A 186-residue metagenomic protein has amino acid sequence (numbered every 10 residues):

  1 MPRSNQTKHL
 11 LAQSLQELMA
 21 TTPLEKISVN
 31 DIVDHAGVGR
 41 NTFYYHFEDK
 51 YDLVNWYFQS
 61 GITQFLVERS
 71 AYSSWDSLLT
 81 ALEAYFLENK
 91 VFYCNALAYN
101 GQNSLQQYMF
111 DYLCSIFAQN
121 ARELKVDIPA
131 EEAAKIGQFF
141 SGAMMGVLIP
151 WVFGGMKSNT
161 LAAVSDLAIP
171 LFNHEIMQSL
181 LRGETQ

Functional and structural regions predicted by a protein language model:
M1-T22, K26-D31, H35-Q186: Alpha-helical bundle regulatory/interaction domains
